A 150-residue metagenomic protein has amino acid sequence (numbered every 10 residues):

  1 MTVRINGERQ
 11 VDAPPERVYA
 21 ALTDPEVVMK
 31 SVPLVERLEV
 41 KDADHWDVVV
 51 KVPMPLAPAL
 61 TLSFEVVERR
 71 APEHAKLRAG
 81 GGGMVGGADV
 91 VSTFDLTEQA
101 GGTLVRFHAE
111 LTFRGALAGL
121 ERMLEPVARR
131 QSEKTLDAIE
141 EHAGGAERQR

Functional and structural regions predicted by a protein language model:
M1, V40, L56-L60, M84-A88 (+1 more regions): A generic structural micro-feature
M1-D47: Hydrophobic ligand-binding cavity/cleft-lining segments
T2-E8, H45, T61, H74 (+2 more regions): Intrinsic-disorder/low-complexity, polar/charged segments enriched in Ser/Thr/Lys/Arg/Asp/Glu/Gln
G7, V35, T61-E68, V90-E98: Hydrophobic/aromatic beta-strand elements that line small-molecule binding cavities or substrate pockets in beta-rich
P14, A43, A71, Q99-G102: Short strand-connecting beta-turns/loops that link adjacent beta-strands
P14-A20, V127-Q131, T135: Short amphipathic alpha-helical segments
E39-G81, A138-A146, R150: Glycine-rich portal/gate segments that line the openings of hydrophobic small-molecule binding cavities
R78-R130: Beta-strand/loop substructures that line and gate deep hydrophobic ligand-binding cavities in soluble
